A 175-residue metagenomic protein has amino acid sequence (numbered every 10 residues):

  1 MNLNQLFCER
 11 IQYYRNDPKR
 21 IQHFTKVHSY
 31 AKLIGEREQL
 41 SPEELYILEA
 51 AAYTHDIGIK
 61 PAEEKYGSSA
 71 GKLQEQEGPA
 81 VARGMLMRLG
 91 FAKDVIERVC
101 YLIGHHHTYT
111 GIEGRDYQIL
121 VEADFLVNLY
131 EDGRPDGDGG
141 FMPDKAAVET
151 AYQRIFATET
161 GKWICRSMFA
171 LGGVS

Functional and structural regions predicted by a protein language model:
M1-E9, A52-G58: Short alpha-helical hairpin
N2, Y13-S41, T54, F91 (+1 more regions): Divalent metal-dependent phosphate-bond-processing catalytic cores, especially two-metal-ion Mg2+/Mn2+ enzymes that act
R15-K26, E64-E77: Active-site metal-coordination segments of metallo-dependent hydrolases
V27-Y30, K72-R88: An active-site-proximal "capping" alpha-helix that borders the catalytic cofactor pocket
E36, I59-E63, R83-F91, T108: Short helix-capping and hinge/turn segments at secondary-structure transitions, especially at repeat and domain
P42-E44, V95: Membrane-helix interface segments
L45-E64, G78, C100-H107, D124: His-Asp-centered metal-binding catalytic motifs of divalent-metal-dependent phosphohydrolases/nucleases
K93-C100, I112: Active-site-proximal substrate-binding core of FAD-dependent oxidoreductases
